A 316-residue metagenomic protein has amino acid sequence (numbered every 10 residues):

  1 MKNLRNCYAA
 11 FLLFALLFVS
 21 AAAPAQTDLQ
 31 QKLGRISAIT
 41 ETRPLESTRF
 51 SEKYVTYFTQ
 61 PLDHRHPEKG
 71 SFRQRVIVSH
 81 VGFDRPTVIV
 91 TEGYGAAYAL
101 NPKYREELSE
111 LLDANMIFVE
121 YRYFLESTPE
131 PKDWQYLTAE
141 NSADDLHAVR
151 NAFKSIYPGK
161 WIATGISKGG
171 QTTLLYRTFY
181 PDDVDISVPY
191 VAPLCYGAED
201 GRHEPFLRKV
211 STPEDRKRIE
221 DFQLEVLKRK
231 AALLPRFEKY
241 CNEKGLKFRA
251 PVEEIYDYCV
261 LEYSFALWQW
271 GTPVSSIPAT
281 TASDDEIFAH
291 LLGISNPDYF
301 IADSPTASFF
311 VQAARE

Functional and structural regions predicted by a protein language model:
K2-F11: Bacterial N-terminal signal peptides that target proteins for export
A10-S20: Bacterial N-terminal signal peptides
A25-N115: Catalytic-loop region of hydrolases
Y123-W134: Glycine-rich "HGGG/HGxG" loop immediately N-terminal to the catalytic nucleophile of the alpha/beta-hydrolase
Y136-S155: Alpha/beta-hydrolase active-site loop
Y157-S167: Alpha/beta-hydrolase fold nucleophile elbow
G165-L175: Glycine-rich nucleophile elbow surrounding the catalytic serine of serine-hydrolase chemistry
L175-R315: Alpha/beta-hydrolase
